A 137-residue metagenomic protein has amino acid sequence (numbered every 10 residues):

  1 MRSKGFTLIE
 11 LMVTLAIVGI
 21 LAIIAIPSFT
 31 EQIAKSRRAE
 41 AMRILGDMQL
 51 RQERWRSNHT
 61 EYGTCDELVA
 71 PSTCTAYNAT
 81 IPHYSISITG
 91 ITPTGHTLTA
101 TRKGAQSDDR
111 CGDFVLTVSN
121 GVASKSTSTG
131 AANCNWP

Functional and structural regions predicted by a protein language model:
M1-F29: N-terminal single-pass transmembrane signal-anchor helix
K4, E31-Q32, R38-A39, S126: Short, contiguous strand/loop micro-motifs
V18-I20, I44-L45, Q52, T73-A76: Alpha-helical interaction segments
I23, K35, D108-R110: Non-catalytic, surface-exposed connector residues within folded enzymatic/regulatory domains
I33-E61: Membrane-proximal N-terminal amphipathic helix
R56-P137: Periplasmic/extracellular, small/polar-rich flexible segments of pilin-like filament-forming proteins
